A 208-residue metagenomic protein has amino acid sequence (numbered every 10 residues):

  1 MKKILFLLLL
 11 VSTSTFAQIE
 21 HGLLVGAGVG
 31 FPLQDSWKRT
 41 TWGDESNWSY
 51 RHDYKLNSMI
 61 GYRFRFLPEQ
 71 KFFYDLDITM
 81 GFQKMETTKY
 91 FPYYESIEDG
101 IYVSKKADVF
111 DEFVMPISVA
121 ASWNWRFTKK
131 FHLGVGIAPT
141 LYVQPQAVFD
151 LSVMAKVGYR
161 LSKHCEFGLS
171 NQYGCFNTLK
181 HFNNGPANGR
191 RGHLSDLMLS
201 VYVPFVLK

Functional and structural regions predicted by a protein language model:
K3-T13: Sec-dependent N-terminal signal peptides
I19, H52-I60, F72, D111-I117 (+2 more regions): Residues that define the transmembrane beta-barrel architecture of outer-membrane proteins
H21-A27, Y74-I78, L133-I137, A155-V157 (+2 more regions): Membrane-embedded beta-strand positions of outer-membrane beta-barrel proteins
L24, G28, Y159-K163, R191-K208: Outer-membrane beta-barrel "beta-signal"
A27-L33, M80-E86, P139-V143, N171-N177 (+1 more regions): Transmembrane beta-strands of outer-membrane beta-barrel pores
F31, F64-P68, W123-W125, Y159-L161 (+2 more regions): Residue-level signature of outer-membrane beta-barrel architecture
L33-R51, F82-V114, V143-Q144, T178-G192: Flexible, solvent-exposed loop segments that connect beta-strands
Q70-Y74, K129-L133, K163-L169, C175 (+1 more regions): Repeated loop/turn-to-beta-strand initiation elements of outer-membrane beta-barrel proteins
